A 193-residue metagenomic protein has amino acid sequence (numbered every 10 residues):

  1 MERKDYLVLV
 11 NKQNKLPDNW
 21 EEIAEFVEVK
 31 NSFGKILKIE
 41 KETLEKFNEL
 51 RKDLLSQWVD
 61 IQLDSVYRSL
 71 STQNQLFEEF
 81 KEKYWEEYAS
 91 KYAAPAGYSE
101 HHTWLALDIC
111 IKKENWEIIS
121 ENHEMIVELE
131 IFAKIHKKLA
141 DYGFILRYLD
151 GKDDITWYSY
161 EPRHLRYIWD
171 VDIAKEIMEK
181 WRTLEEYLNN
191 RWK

Functional and structural regions predicted by a protein language model:
M1-K193: Extracytoplasmic cell-surface/polysaccharide-interacting catalytic and binding patches
